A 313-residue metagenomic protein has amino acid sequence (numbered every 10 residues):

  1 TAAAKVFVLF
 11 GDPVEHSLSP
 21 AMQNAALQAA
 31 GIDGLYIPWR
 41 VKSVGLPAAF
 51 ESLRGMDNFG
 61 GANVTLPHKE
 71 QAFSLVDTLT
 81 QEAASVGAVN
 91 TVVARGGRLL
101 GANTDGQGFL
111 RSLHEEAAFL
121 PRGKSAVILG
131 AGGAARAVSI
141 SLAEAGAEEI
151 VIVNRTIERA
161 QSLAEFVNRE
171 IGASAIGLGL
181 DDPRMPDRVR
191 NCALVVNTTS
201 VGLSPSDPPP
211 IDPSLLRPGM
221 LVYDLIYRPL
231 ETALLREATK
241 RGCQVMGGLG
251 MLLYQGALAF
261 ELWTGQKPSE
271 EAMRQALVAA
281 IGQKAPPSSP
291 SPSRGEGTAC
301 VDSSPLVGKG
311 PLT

Functional and structural regions predicted by a protein language model:
A2-F119: Phosphate/diphosphate ligand-binding glycine-rich loop within oxidoreductases
G11, G101-G106, L113, A117 (+2 more regions): Glycine-rich adenosine-cofactor-binding loop
G123, L221, L225-A285: Adenosine-phosphate binding glycine-rich loop
E144-E149, R241-Q244: Conserved S-adenosyl-L-methionine
A147-I171: NAD(P)-binding Rossmann-fold cofactor-contacting core
A173-V245: Rossmann-like adenosine-cofactor binding region
G295-E296, V307-G310: Glycine-biased, low-complexity coil/linker segments
